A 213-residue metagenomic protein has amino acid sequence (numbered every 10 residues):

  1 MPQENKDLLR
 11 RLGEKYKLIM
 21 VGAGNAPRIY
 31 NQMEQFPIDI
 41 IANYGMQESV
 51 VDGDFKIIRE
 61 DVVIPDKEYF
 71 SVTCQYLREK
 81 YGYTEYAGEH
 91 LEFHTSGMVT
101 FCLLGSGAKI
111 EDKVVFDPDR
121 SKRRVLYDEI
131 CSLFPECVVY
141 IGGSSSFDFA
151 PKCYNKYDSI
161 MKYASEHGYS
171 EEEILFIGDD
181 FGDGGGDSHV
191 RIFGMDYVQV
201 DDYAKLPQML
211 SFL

Functional and structural regions predicted by a protein language model:
M1, M20, I160, D187: Asp-based phosphoryl-transfer active-site loop
P2-H90: Active-site phosphate-binding/coordination module
E4, L8, S159-K162, K205-M209: Well-ordered alpha-helical segments embedded in enzymatic catalytic cores
E14-I19, E172-L175, M195-D196: Short active-site oxyanion
G22-A23, I177-F181: Glycine-rich beta-to-alpha transition loops that act as phosphate-gripper elements at the mouths of alpha/beta enzyme
I40, F176-I177: Residue-level marker for buried hydrophobic side chains located in beta-strands that build the well-ordered beta-sheet
K80, T84-L175, D183-G186: Conserved acidic, metal-coordinating active-site core of Asp-based, Mg2+-dependent phosphoryl-transfer enzymes
S165-E171, G184-L213: Asp-based, Mg2+/Mn2+-dependent phosphohydrolase catalytic module
